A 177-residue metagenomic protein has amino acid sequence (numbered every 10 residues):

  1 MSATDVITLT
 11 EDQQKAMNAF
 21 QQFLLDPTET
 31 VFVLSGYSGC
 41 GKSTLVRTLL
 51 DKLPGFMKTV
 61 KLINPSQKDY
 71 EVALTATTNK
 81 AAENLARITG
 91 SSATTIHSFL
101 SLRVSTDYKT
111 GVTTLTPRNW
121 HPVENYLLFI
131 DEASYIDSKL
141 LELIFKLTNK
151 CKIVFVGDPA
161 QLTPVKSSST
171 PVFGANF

Functional and structural regions predicted by a protein language model:
M1-F177: Conserved ATP-binding/catalytic motifs of P-loop helicase motor domains
